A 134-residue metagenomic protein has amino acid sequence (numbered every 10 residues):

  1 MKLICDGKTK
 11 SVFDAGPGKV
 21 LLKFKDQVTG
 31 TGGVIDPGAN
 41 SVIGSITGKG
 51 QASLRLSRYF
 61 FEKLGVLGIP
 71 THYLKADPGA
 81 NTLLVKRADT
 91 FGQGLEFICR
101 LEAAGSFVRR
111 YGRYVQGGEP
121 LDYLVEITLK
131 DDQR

Functional and structural regions predicted by a protein language model:
M1-Q133: Active-site loop/lid in soluble adenylation, ligation, and acyl-transfer enzymes
